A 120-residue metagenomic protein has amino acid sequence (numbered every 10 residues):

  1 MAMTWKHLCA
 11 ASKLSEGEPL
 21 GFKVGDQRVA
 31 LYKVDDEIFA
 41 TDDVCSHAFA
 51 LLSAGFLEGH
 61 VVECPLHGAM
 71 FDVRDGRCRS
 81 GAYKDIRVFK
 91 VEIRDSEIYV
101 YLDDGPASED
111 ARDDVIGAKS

Functional and structural regions predicted by a protein language model:
A2-T4, I86: Short coil-to-beta-strand transition motifs
T4-A11: Short amphipathic
K13-S120: Rieske [2Fe-2S] iron-sulfur-binding domain
